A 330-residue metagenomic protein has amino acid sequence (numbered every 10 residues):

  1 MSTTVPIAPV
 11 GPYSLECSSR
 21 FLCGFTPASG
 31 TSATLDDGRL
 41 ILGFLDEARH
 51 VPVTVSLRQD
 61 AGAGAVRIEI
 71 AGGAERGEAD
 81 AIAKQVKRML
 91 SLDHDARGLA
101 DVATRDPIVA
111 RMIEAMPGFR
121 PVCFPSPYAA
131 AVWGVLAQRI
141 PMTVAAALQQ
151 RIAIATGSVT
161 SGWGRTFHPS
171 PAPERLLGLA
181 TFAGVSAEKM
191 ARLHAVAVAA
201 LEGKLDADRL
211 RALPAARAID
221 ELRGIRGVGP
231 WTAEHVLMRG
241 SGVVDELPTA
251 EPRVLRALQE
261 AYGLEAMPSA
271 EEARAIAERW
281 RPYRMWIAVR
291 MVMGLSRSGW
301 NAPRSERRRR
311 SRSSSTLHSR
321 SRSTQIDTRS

Functional and structural regions predicted by a protein language model:
M1-S330: HhH-family (HhH-GPD) DNA N-glycosylase catalytic core used in base-excision repair
